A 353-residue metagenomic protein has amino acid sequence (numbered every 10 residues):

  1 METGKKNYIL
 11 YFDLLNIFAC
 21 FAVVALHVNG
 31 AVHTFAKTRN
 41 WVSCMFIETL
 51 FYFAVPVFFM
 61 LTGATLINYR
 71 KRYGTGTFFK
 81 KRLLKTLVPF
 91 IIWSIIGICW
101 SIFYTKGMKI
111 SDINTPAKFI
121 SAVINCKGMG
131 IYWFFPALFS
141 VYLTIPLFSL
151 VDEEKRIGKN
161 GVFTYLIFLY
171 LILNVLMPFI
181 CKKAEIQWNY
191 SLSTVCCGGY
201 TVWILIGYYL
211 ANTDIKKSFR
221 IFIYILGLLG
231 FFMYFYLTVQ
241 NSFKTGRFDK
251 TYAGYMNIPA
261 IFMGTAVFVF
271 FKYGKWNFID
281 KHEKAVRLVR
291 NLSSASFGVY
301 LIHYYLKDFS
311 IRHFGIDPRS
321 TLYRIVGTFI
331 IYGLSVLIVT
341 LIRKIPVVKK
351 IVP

Functional and structural regions predicted by a protein language model:
M1-L171, I316-P353: Membrane-cytosol interface segments of multi-pass membrane proteins, especially ER/Golgi lipid-handling enzymes
F21-V28, L166-F179, G227-N241, V299 (+1 more regions): Aromatic-anchored segments of alpha-helical transmembrane domains
S43-A54, V123-A137, F179-W203, F235-A266: Interfacial loop-to-helix transition and helix-capping segments at the boundaries of transmembrane helices
T62-L66, S140, T144-F148, V202-A211 (+2 more regions): Transmembrane alpha-helical segments
V151-Y165, Y209-F232: Hydrophobic alpha-helical segments of polytopic membrane proteins
I186-N189, S242-Y252, D280-K284, D308-F329: Extracellular/periplasmic helix-loop-helix junctions in multi-pass membrane proteins
I215-R287: Alpha-helical transmembrane segments and terminal signal-anchor/GPI-anchor hydrophobic tails, characterized by long
R287-H303: Helix-helix packing/entry segments at the starts of transmembrane helices
